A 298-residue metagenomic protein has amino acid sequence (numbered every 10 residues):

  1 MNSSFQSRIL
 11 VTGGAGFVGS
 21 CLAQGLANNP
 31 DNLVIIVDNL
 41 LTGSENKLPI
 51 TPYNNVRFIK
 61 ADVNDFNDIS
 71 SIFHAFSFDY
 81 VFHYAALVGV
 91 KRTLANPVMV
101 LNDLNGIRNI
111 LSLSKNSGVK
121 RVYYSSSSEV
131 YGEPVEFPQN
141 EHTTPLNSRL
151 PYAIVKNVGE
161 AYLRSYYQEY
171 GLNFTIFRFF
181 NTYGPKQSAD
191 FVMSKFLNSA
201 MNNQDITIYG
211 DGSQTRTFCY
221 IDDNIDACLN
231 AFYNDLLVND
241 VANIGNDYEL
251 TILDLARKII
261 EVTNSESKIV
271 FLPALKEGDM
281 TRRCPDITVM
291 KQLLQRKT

Functional and structural regions predicted by a protein language model:
M1-T182: N-terminal Rossmann-like NAD(P)+-binding domain of SDR-like oxidoreductases, especially those catalyzing
L22, C228-F232, A256-I259: Hydrophobic "lid"/C-terminal helical patch of Rossmann-like NAD(P)-dependent dehydrogenase/epimerase domains
N64, A95, N102-N105, L150 (+6 more regions): Residue-level signal for the nucleotide or nucleotide-sugar donor/cofactor binding architecture
D68, N109-L113, F218, D223-D226 (+1 more regions): Conserved mid-core alpha-helix of short-chain dehydrogenase/reductase
N157, T182-K195, N202-Q204, Y209 (+5 more regions): Glycine/proline-rich active-site loop of Rossmann-fold NAD(P)-dependent oxidoreductases
V158, Y162, Y166, F196 (+2 more regions): Hydrophobic alpha-helix immediately C-terminal to the catalytic Tyr-X-X-X-Lys motif of short-chain
D211, N239-A242, L250-R257, N264-R282 (+1 more regions): C-terminal "lid/loop" region of Rossmann-like NAD(P)-dependent oxidoreductases
D286-T298: C-terminal amphipathic/interface module of NAD(P)-dependent oxidoreductases and related NAD-binding regulators
